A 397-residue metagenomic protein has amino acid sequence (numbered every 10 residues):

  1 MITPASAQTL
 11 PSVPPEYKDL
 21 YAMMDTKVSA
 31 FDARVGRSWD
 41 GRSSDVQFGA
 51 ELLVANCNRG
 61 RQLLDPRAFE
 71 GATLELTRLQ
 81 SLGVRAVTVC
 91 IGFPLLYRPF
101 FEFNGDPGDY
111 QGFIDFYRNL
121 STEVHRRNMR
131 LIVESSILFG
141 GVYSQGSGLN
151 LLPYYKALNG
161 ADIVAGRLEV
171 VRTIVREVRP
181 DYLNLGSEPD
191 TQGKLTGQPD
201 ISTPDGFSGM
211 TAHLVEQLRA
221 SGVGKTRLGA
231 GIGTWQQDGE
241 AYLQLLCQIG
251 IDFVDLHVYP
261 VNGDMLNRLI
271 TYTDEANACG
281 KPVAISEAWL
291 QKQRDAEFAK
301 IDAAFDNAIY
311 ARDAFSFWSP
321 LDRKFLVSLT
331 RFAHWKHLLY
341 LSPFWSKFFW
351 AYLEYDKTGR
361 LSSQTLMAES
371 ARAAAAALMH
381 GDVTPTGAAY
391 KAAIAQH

Functional and structural regions predicted by a protein language model:
A7-V84: N-terminal carbohydrate-binding accessory modules
P11-Y21, V261, A284-H397: Substrate-binding cleft of secreted/luminal carbohydrate-active enzymes
S44-V54, V87-V89, L131-S135, D181-L185 (+4 more regions): Hydrophobic faces of well-ordered beta-strands that scaffold small-molecule active sites in alpha/beta enzyme cores
E51-G71, P153-I163, G229-Q237, A308-D322: Active-site mouth loops of central-metabolism enzymes
R61-S81, F103-H125: Aromatic- and glycine-enriched glycan-recognition loops and surfaces that form the carbohydrate-binding subsites
D65-L96, I132, P180, V254 (+1 more regions): Catalytic domains of carbohydrate-active enzymes, especially glycoside hydrolases
Y97-D115, V142-I249, D264-D274, A278 (+2 more regions): Active-site cleft segment of glycoside hydrolase catalytic domains centered on the general acid/base Glu
I251-K281, Q291-D295, F315-S319: Substrate-binding surface in catalytic domains of secreted glycosidases
